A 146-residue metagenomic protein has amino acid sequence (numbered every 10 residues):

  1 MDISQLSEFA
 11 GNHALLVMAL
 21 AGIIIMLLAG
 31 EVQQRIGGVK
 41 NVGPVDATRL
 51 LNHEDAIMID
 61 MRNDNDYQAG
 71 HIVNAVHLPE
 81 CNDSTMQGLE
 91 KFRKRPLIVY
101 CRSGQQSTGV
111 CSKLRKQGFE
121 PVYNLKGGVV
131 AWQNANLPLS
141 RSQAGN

Functional and structural regions predicted by a protein language model:
M1-P44, L50-A56, D64-P96, R102-N146: Rhodanese-like catalytic fold shared by cysteine-dependent sulfurtransferases and DSP/PTP-type phosphatases
I59: Conserved beta/loop motifs at nucleotide-recognition and modification sites
